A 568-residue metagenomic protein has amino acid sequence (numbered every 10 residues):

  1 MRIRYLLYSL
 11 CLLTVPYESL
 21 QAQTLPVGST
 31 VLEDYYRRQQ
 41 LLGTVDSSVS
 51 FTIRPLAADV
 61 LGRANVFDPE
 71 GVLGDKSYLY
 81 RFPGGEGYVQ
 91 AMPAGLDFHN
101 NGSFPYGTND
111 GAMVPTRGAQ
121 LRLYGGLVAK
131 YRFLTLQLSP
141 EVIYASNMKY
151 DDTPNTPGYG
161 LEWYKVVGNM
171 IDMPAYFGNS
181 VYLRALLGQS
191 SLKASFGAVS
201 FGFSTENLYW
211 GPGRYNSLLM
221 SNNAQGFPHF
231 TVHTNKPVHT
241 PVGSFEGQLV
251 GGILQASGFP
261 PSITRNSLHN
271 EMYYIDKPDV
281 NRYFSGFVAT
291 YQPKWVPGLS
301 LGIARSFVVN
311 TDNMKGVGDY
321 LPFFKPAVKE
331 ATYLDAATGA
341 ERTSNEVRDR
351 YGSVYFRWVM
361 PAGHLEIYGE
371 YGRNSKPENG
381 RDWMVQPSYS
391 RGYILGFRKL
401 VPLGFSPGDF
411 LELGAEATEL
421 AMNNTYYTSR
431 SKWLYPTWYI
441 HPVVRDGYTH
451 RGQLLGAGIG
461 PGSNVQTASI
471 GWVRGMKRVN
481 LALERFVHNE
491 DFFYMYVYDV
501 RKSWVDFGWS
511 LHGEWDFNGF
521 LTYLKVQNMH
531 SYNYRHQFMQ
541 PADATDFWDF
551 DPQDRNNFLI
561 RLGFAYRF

Functional and structural regions predicted by a protein language model:
M1-P26, F568: Bacterial Sec-dependent N-terminal signal peptides
R2-I3, A94, A185, Q292 (+1 more regions): Exposed, low-structure sequence patches enriched in small/polar residues
I3, L20-A119, G125-T135, P140: N-terminal periplasmic/intermembrane-space "pro-region" immediately following the signal or transit peptide
L25, P83-G85, A129-F133, S195-A198 (+5 more regions): Short loop/turn motifs that connect adjacent beta-strands in outer-membrane beta-barrel proteins
Y78-G95, Q137-L161, V308-K315, A421-T437 (+1 more regions): Short, solvent-exposed beta-strand-terminating loops
F82-R117, K149-L183, S221, H239-S244 (+4 more regions): Primarily recognizes Gram-negative and organellar outer-membrane beta-barrels
R117-Q120, Y182-A185, S191, G211-G213 (+7 more regions): Short, glycine/acidic-rich beta->alpha junctions
L134-T135, E141-S146, N179-S257, G286-T311 (+1 more regions): Outer membrane beta-barrel
